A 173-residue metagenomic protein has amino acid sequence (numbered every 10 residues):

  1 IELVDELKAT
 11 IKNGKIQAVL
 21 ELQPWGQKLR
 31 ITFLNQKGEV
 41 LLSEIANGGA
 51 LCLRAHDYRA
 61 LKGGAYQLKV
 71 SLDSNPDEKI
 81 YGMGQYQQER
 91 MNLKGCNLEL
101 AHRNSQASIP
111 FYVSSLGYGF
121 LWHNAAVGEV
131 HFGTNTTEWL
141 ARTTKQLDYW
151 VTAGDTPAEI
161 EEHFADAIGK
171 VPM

Functional and structural regions predicted by a protein language model:
E2-M173: Catalytic and substrate-binding clefts that recognize carbohydrates or anionic sugar/phosphate headgroups
